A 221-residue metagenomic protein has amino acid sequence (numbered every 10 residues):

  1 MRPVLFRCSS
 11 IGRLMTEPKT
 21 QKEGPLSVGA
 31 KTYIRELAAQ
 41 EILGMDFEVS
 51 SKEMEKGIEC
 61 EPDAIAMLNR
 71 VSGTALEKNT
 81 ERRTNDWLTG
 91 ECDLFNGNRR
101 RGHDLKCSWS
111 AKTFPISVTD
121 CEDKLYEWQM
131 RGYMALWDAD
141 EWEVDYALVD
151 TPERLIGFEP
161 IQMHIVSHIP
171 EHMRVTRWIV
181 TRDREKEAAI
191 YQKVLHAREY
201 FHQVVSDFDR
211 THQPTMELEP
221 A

Functional and structural regions predicted by a protein language model:
M1-E59, M67, T151-E153, T211-A221: Charged, glycine-rich intrinsically disordered N-terminal tails and low-complexity linkers that flank
S10, F158, I165-V166, R177 (+2 more regions): Charged, polyampholytic interaction/assembly segments that form long, compositionally biased interfaces
L14, L37, E41-I42, V71 (+3 more regions): Residues that form generic nucleotide/phosphate-binding pockets
A30-R35, C60, A64, Q129 (+2 more regions): Alpha-helical structural motif
M45, V49, N79, V144 (+3 more regions): Secondary-structure transition/capping residues
E53-E77, W87: Short, well-structured hydrophobic secondary-structure segments
S72-R198: Nucleic-acid nuclease catalytic cores
R184-A221: Non-catalytic C-terminal interaction segments of nucleic acid-processing enzymes
